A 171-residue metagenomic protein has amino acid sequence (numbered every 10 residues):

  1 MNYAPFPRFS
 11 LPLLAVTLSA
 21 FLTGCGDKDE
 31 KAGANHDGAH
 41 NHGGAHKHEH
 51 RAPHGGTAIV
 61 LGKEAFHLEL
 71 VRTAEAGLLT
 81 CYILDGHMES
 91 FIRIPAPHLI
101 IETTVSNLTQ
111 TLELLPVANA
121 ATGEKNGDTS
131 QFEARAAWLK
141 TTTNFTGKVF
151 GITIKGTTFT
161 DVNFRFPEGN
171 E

Functional and structural regions predicted by a protein language model:
N2-P5, V16, A20-E171: Intrinsically disordered, low-complexity terminal tails/loops enriched in metal-binding residues
